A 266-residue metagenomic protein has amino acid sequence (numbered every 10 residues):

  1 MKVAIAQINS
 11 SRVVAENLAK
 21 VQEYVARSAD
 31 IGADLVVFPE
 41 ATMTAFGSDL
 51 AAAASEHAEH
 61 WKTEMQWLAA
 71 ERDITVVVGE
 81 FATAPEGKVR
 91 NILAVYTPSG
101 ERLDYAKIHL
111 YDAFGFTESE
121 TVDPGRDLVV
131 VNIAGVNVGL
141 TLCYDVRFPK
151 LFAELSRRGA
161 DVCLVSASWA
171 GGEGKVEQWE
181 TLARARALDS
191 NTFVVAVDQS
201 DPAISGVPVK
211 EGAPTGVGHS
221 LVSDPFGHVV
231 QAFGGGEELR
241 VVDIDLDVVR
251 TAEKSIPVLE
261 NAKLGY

Functional and structural regions predicted by a protein language model:
M1-A4: Extreme N-terminal starter segment of soluble prokaryotic enzymes
Q7-V14: Short polar catalytic/cofactor-binding loops
V14, E23-D104, A170-T192: Cys-nucleophile CN-hydrolase/nitrilase-fold catalytic domain and related Cys-dependent amidase chemistry that acts on
E16-R27, R147-A153: Short, acidic/polar
A58-V77, R147-L239: CN hydrolase (nitrilase-like) catalytic-core segments centered on the catalytic cysteine and neighboring Lys/Glu
V78-E80, I92-V95, V129, S220-V222 (+1 more regions): Short beta-strand scaffold segments in enzyme catalytic cores
A84-R158, V162, G171-T181, A185 (+1 more regions): Active-site catalytic loop in hydrolytic enzyme cores
V241-Y266: Short, basic/aromatic-enriched C-terminal tail that caps enzymatic domains
